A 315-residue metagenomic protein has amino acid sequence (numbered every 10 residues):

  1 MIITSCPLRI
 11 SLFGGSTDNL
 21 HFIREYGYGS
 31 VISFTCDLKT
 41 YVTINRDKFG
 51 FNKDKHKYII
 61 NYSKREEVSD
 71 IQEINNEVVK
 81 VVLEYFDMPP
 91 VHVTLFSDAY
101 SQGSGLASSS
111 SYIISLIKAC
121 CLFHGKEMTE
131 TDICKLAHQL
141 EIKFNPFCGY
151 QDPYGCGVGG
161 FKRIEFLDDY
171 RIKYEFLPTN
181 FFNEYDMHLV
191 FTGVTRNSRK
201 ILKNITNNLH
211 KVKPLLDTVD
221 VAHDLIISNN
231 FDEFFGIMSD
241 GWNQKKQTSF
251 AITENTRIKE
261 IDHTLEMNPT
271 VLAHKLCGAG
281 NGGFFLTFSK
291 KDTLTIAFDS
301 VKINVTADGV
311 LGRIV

Functional and structural regions predicted by a protein language model:
M1-F13, T17-R24, S33, Y41-E73 (+5 more regions): C-terminal nucleotide
G27-G29: A short beta-loop-beta micro-motif enriched in histidine and acidic residues
C36: A short mixed-secondary-structure module that forms the rim of ligand-binding clefts
E84-S104, L136: Glycine- and acidic-rich phosphate- and metal-coordinating loops
T94, A119, V301: General small-molecule cofactor/ligand-binding pocket signal
S104-E130, G157: DPxDG-like acidic metal-binding loop motif
L106-S108, K275-A279: Active-site nucleophile and cofactor-binding loops and adjacent substrate-binding regions of central metabolic enzymes
G282-G283: Glycine-rich active-site/cofactor-binding loop and its immediate structural neighborhood
